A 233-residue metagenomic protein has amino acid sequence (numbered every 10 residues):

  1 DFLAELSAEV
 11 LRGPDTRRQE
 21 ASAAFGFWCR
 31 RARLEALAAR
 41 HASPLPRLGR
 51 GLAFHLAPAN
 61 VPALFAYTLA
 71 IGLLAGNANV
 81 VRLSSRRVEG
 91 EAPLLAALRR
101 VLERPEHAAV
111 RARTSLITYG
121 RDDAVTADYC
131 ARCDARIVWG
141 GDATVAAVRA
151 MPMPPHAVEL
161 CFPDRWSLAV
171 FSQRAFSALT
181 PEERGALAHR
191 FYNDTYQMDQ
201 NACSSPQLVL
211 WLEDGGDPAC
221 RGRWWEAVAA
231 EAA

Functional and structural regions predicted by a protein language model:
D1-G51: N-terminal Rossmann-like NAD(P)+-binding subdomain of aldehyde/semialdehyde dehydrogenases
L3-P14, L102, E106, P152 (+4 more regions): Structural signal for hydrophobic packing residues in well-ordered secondary-structure cores of soluble enzyme domains
E5, A97, A147, A186 (+2 more regions): Alpha-helical scaffold segments in soluble metabolic enzymes
A38-V101: Conserved small-residue-rich beta-alpha loop and adjacent elements that most often cradle the phosphate/pyrophosphate
V61-P62, V145, D217-P218: Flexible loop/turn segments at secondary-structure boundaries
F65, A147-R149, C220: Short glycine-/acidic-enriched loop or helix-start segments at secondary-structure transitions that form or flank
H107-L208, E213-G215: Conserved NAD(P)+-binding/catalytic subdomain of aldehyde/semialdehyde dehydrogenases
D217-A233: Internal helical hairpin/lid segments
